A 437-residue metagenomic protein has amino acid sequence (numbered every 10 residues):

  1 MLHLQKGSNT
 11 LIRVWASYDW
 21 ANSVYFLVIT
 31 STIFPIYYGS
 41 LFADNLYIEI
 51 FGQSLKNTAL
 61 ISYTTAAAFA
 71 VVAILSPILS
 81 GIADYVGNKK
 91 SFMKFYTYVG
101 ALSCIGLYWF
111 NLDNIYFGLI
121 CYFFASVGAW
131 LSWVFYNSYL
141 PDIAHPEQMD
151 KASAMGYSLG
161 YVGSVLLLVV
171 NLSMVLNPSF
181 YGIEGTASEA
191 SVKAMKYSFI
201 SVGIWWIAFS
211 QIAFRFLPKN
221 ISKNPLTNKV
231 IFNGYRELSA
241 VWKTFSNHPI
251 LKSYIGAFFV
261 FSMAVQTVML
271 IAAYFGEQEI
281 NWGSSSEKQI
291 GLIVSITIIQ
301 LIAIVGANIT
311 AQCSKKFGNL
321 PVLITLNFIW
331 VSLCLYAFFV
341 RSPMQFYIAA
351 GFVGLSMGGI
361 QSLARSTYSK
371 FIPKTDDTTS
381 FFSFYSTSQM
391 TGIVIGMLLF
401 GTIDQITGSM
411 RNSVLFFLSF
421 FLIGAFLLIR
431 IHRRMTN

Functional and structural regions predicted by a protein language model:
L2-R13, P218-I255: Juxtamembrane intracellular "pre-TM" segments in multi-pass secondary transporters
I12, W109, W205-F216, I360 (+1 more regions): Multi-pass alpha-helical transporter architecture, strongest for 12-TM Major Facilitator/SLC carriers used
I29-N57, L270-I290: Short amphipathic helix-loop junctions that connect adjacent transmembrane helices in Major Facilitator Superfamily/SLC
S54, V175-I204, T402-F421: A membrane-interface helix-boundary motif in multi-pass transporters
L55-T58, P146-Y157, Q289, S369 (+1 more regions): Loop-to-transmembrane helix entry/capping segments in MFS-fold secondary transporters and related SLC/MFSD carriers
I74-N88, V305-N319, D404: Helix-to-loop junctions at the C-terminal end of transmembrane segments in multipass secondary transporters
S91-G106, P321-Y336: Structural signature of the two symmetry-related core transmembrane helices
Y108-C121, F338-A350: Helix-loop junctions at membrane interfaces in 12-TM secondary transporters
